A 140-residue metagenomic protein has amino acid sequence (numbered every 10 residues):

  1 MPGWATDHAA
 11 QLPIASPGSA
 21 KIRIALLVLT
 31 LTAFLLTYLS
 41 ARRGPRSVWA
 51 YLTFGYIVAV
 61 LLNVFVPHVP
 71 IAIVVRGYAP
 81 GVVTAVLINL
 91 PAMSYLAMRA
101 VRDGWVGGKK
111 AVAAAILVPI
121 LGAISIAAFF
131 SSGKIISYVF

Functional and structural regions predicted by a protein language model:
M1-P13, S137-F140: Hydrophobic transmembrane helix segments
L12-T32: Interfacial helix-start motif at the membrane-water boundary
T30-S47: Transmembrane alpha-helical segments in integral membrane proteins
S47-Y56, G108-V112: Membrane-interfacial loop-to-transmembrane alpha-helix junctions, especially the N-terminal start
G55-P67, V82-R99: Hydrophobic alpha-helical membrane segments
V60-A72, S132-I136: C-terminal halves and exits of single transmembrane alpha-helices
A72-L87, K109-A113, V139-F140: Non-cytosolic membrane-interface motifs at loop->transmembrane helix junctions
Y95-F140: Terminal transmembrane helical module of multi-pass membrane proteins
